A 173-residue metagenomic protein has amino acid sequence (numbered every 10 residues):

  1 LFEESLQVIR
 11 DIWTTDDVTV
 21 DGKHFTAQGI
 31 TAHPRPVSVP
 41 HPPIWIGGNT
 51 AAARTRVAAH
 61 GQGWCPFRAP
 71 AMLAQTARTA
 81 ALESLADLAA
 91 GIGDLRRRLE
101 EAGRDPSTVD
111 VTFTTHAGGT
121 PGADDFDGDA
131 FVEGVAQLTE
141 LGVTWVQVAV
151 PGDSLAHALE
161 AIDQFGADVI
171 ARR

Functional and structural regions predicted by a protein language model:
L1-R173: Active-site-adjacent structural elements that line small-molecule/cofactor binding pockets in enzymes
